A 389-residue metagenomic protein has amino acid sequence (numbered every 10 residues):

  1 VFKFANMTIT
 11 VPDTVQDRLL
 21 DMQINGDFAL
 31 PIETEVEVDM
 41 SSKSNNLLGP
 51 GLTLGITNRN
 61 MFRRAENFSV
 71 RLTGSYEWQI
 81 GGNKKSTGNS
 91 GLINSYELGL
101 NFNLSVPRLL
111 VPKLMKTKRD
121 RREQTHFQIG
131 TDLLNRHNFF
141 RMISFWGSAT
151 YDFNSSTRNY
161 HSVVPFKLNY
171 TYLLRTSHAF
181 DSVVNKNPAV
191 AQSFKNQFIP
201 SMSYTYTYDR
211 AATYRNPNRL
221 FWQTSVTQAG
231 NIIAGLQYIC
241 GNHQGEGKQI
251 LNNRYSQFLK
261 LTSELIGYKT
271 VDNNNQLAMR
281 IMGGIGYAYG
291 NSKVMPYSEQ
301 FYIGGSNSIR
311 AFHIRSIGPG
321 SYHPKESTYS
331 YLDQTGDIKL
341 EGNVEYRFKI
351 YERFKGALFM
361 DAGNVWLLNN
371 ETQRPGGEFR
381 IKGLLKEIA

Functional and structural regions predicted by a protein language model:
V1-Q223, R310-A311, I317, Y322: Gram-negative/organellar outer-membrane beta-barrel architecture
T10, L48-N60, A65-P107, R122-Q128 (+3 more regions): C-terminal transmembrane beta-barrel domains of outer membrane proteins
